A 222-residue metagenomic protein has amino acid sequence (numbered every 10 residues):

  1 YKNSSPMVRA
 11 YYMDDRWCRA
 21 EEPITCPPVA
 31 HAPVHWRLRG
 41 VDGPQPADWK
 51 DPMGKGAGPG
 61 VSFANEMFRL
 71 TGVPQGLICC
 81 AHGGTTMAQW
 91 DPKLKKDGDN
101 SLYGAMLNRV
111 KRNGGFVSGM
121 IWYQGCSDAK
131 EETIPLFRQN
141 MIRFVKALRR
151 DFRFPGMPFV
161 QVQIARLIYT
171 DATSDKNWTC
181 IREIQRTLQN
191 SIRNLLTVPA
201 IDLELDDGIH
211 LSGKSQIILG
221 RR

Functional and structural regions predicted by a protein language model:
Y1-R222: Cell-envelope and extracellular/periplasmic
